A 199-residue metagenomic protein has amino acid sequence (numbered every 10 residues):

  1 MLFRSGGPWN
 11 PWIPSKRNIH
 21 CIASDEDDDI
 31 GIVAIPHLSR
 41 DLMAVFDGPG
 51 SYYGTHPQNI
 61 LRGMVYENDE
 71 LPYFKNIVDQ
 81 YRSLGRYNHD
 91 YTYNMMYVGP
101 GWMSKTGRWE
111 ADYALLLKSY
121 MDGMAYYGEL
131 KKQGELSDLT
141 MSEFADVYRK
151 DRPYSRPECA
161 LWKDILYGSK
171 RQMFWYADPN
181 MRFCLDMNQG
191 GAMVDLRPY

Functional and structural regions predicted by a protein language model:
M1-Y87: Active-site-adjacent pocket scaffolds in enzyme catalytic domains
F3, Y87-H89, L115-L139: Structural alpha-beta junctions
I35-R40, D47-G50, T92-S104, N188: Short loop/turn segments at strand-loop or loop-helix junctions that form parts of catalytic or ligand-binding pockets
E67-R82, R108-Y127: Well-ordered, non-membrane alpha-helical segments in soluble/globular domains
S83-W102, Q172-F174, M181: Hard-cation-handling environments
M95-Y113, Q189-V194, P198: Aromatic/acidic polysaccharide-binding cleft in carbohydrate-active enzymes
Y127-Q172: Long amphipathic alpha-helical scaffold segments
P157-Y199: Beta-strand-rich N-terminal accessory domains
